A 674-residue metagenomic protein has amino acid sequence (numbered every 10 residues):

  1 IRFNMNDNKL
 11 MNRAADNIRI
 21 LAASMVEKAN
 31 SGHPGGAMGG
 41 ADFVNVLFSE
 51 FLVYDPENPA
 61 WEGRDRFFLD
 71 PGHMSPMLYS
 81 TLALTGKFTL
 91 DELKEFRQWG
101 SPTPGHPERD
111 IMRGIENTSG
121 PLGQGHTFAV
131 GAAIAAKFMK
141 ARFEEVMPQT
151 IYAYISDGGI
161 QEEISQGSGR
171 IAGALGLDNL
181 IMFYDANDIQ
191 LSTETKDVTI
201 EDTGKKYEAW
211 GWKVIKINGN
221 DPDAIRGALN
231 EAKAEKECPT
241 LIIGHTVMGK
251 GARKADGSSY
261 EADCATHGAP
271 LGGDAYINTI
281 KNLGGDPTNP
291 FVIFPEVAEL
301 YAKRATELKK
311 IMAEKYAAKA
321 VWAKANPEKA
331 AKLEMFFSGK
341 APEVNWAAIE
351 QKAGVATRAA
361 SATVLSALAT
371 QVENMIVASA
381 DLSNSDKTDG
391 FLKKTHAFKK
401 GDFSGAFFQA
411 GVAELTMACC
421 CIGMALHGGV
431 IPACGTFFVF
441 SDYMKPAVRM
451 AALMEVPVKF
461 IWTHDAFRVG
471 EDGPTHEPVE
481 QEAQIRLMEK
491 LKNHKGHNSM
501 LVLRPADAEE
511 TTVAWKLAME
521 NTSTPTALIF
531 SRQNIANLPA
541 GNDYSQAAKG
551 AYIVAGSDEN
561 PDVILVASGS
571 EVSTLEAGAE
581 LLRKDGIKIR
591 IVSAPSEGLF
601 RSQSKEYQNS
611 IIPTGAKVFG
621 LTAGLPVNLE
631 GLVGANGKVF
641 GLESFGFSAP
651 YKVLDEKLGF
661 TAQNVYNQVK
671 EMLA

Functional and structural regions predicted by a protein language model:
F3-M38, I155, G159-E163, I181 (+8 more regions): Conserved acidic/glycine
F3-T150, A298-E299, T306-I529, N534-A536 (+3 more regions): Thiamine diphosphate
Q98-D110, F128, I134, F138-P148 (+4 more regions): Thiamine diphosphate
S156, T436-F437, A567, S593: Glycine-rich anion-binding loop/nest that anchors nucleotide
I160-G169, T512: Acidic/histidine-rich catalytic neighborhood of metal-dependent amide-processing enzymes
